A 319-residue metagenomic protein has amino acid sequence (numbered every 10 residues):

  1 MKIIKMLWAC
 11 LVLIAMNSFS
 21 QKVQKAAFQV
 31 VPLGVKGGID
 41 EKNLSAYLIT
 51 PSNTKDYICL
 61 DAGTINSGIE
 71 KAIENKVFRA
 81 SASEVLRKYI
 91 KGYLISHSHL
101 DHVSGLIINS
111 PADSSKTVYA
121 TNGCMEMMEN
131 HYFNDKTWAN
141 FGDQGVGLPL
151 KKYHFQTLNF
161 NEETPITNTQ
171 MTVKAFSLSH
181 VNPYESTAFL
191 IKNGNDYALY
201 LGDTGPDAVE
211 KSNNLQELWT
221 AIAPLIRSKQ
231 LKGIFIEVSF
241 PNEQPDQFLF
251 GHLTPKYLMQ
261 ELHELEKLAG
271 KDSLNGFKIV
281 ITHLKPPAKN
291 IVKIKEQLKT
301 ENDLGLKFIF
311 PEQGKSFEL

Functional and structural regions predicted by a protein language model:
M1-Q24: Bacterial Sec-dependent N-terminal signal peptides
F19-K42, Y47-G63, N193-G202: Metallo-beta-lactamase
V23-A27, G123-S186, D303-E318: Metallo-beta-lactamase
I39-L94, S104-P111, E210, N214-I222: Pre-active-site segment of Zn-dependent metallo-hydrolases
A46, T50, T157-R227: Catalytic core of the metallo-beta-lactamase
C59-G63, Y89-D101, Y119-T121, Y200-D203 (+3 more regions): Active-site neighborhood of phospho(di)ester-bond hydrolases with catalytic His/Asp-centered motifs
A80-P149: Active-site HxH/HxHxD metal-binding segment of metal-dependent hydrolases
A208-E312: Cap/insert and terminal regions of metallo-dependent hydrolase folds
